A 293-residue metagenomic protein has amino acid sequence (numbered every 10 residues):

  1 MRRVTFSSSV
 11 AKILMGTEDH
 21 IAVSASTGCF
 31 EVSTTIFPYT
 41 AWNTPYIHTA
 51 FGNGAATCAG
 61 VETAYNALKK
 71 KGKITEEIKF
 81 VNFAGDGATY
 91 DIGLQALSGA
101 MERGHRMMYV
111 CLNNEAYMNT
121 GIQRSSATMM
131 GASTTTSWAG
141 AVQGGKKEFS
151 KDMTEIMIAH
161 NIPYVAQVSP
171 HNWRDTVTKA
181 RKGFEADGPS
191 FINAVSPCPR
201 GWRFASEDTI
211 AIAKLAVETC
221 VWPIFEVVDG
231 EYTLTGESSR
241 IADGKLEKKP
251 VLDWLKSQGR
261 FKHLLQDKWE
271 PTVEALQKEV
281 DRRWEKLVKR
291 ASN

Functional and structural regions predicted by a protein language model:
M1-C111, I122-A132: Cofactor-binding active-site loop characterized by glycine-rich and histidine/acidic residues
R2-F6, E18, W42, G52-A56 (+6 more regions): Conserved active-site and cofactor/substrate-binding residues in soluble primary-metabolism enzymes
E31, N114-N119, P199-G201: Short gly/pro/ser/thr-enriched loop/turn and capping motifs at secondary-structure boundaries
P45-G52, T135-K146, W222: A short acidic, glycine-rich active-site loop that binds or catalyzes chemistry on phosphate/adenosine moieties
T75-E76, S126-E185: Conserved thiamine diphosphate
C111, A166-V168, F191-V195: Short, conserved beta-strand edge motifs with alternating hydrophobic and charged residues
T176-N293: Glycine/aspartate-rich loop-and-adjacent alpha/beta segment that forms the canonical ThDP
